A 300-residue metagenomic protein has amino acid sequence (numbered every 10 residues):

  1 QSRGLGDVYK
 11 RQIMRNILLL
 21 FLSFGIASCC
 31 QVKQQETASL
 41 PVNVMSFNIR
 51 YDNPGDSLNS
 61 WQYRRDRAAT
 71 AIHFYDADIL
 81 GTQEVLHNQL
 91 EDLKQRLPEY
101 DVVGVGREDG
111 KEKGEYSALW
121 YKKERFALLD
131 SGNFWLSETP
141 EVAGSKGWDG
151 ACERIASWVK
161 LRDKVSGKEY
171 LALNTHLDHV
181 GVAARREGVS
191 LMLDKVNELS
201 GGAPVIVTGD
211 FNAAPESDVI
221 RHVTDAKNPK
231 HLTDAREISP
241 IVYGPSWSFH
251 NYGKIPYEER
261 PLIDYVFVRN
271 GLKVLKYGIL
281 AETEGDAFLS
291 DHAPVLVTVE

Functional and structural regions predicted by a protein language model:
Q1-Q12: Single conserved hydrophobic/aromatic residue that forms the stacking wall/gate of nucleotide- or nucleobase-binding
K10-L40: Bacterial Sec-dependent N-terminal signal peptides
S28-R96, E108-E115, E300: N-terminal, active-site-proximal structural segment of metallo-dependent hydrolase catalytic domains
P41-N53, S117, L129-F134, K168-L177: Active-site-proximal beta-strand elements of phosphoester/diester hydrolases
R50, L86, H176-D178, F211-N212 (+1 more regions): Catalytic metal-binding/acid-base residues of hydrolase active sites
I79-E169, I279: Structured beta-strand-rich core segments of catalytic domains in phosphoester-bond hydrolases
G81-Q83, G104-V105, I206-D210, D234-E237: Active-site neighborhood of phospho(di)ester-bond hydrolases with catalytic His/Asp-centered motifs
R125, A183, E187, D194-V205 (+1 more regions): Metal-dependent phosphoester-hydrolase catalytic domains
